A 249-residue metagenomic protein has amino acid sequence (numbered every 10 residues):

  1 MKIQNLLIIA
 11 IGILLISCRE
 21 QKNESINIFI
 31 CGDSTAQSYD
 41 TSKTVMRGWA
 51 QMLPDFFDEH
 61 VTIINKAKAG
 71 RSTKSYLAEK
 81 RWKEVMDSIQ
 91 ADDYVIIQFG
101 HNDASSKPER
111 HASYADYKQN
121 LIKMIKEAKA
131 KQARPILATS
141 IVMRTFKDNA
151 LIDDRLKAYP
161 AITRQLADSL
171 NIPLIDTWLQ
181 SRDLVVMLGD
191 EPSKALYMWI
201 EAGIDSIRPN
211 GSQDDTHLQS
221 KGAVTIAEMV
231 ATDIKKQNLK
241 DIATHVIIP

Functional and structural regions predicted by a protein language model:
M1-E24: Bacterial Sec-dependent N-terminal signal peptides
C18-K68, W82-A91: Serine-esterase "nucleophile elbow" of acetyl-processing enzymes
N23, K80-V224, E228-I248: Alpha-helical cap/lid subdomain in secreted, periplasmic, or secretory-pathway luminal O-acyl-processing enzymes
D33, K66-G70, E109-R110, F146: Short, basic, glycine/proline-bearing loop/turn elements
S34, S72, N102: Gly/Ser/Thr-rich beta-alpha loop segments that engage phosphate groups in nucleotides
S38, T73-K74, S105, F146: Glycine/Thr-rich phosphate-binding loops of Rossmann-like dinucleotide-binding domains
K68-T73, P249: Acidic helix-start/capping segments at beta-turn-to-alpha-helix junctions
S72-K80: Structural motif
